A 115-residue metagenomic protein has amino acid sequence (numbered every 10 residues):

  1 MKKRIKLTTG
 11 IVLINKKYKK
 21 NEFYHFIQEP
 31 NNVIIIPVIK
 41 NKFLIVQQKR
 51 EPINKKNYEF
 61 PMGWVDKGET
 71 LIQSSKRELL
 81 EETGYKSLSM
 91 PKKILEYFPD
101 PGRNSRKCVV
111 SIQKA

Functional and structural regions predicted by a protein language model:
M1-K6, M90-I94: Short secondary-structure junctions
K2-I34, I39-K40: Acidic, metal-coordinating catalytic segment for phosphate/diphosphate chemistry, firing primarily on the Nudix
I5-T8, H25-F26, E51, Y97-V110: Acidic pyrophosphate-coordinating catalytic loop
G10, M62-G63, G68, G84 (+1 more regions): Glycine-centered flexibility sites
V12-K16, K56, K107-S111: Short beta-strand micro-motifs in enzyme catalytic cores
Y18, E29, M62, Q113-A115: Active-site donor-binding loop signature of nucleotide-sugar glycosyltransferases
I27-E29, V33-R77: Conserved Nudix-box catalytic region and its N-terminal flanking loop in Nudix hydrolases and closely related
V38-K42, L80, G84-A115: Active-site segment of metal-dependent pyrophosphate-handling enzymes, primarily the Nudix hydrolase catalytic core
